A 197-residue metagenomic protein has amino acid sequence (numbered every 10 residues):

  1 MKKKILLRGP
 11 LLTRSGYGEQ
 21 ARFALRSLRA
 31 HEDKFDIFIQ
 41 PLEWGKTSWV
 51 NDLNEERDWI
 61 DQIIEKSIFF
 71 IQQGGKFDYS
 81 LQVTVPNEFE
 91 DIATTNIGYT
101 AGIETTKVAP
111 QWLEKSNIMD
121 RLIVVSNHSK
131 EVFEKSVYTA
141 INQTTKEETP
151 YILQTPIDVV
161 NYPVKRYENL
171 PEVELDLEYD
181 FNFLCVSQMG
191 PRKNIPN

Functional and structural regions predicted by a protein language model:
M1-K46: N-terminal subdomain of nucleotide-sugar transferases
K3, T94, F181: Nucleotide donor/acceptor-binding cores
L6, K46-V132: Extended catalytic core of nucleotide-activated donor transferases of GT-like folds
R8-G9, Y99-T100, V125, V160 (+1 more regions): Short hydrophobic "strand-cap" motifs at the C-terminus of beta-strands
R14-Y17, I37-F38, G45-V50, E88-D91 (+4 more regions): Short catalytic/ligand-binding loop motif for oxyanion handling, primarily in non-cytosolic enzymes, centered on
Q20-R22, R26-L28, D36, K165-N197: Conserved catalytic-core segment of nucleotide-activated headgroup transferases in glycan assembly
A24, N54-E56, I97, V137-N142 (+1 more regions): Short secondary-structure boundary/capping segments
D120-N169: Donor nucleotide-sugar binding/catalytic pocket of nucleotide-sugar-dependent glycosyltransferases
